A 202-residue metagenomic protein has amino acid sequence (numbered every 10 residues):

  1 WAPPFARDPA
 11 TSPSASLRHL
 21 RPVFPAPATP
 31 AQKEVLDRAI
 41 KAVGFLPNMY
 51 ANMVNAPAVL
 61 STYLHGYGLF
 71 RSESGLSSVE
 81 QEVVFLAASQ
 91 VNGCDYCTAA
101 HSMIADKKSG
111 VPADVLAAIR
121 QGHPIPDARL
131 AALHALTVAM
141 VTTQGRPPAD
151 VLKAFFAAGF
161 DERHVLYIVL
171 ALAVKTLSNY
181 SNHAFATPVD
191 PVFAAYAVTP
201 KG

Functional and structural regions predicted by a protein language model:
W1-G202: Hydrophobic alpha-helical segments
